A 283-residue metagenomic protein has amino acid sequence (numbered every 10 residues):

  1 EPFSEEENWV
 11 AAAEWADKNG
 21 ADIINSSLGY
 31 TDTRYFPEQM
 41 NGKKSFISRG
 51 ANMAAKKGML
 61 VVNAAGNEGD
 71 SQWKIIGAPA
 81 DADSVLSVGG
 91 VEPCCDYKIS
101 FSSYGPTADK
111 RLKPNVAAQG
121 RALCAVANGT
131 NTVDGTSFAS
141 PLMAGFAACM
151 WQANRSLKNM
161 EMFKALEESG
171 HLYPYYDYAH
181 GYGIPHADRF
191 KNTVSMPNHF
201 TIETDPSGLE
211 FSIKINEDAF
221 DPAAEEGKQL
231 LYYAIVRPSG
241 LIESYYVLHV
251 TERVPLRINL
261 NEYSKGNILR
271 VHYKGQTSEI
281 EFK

Functional and structural regions predicted by a protein language model:
E1-E5, K56-G58, D81-S84, P106-K113 (+1 more regions): Subtilisin-like serine protease catalytic core
E1-P2, D22, I75, Q119-H180: Hydrolase catalytic cores
E1-Y35: Subtilisin-like peptidase catalytic core
D17, D22-S27, A55, L60-A64 (+5 more regions): Structural recognition of the beta-strand scaffold that forms the well-ordered cores of secreted hydrolase catalytic
G42-V61: Catalytic-core regions built around general acid/base machinery
V91-P141: Catalytic-core environment of secreted peptidases
Q152-T251: C-terminal subdomain of the subtilisin-like protease fold in secreted/lumenal serine endopeptidases
L231-I235, I258-F282: Short, aromatic- and glycine-rich surface loops/edge beta-strands on solvent-exposed regions
